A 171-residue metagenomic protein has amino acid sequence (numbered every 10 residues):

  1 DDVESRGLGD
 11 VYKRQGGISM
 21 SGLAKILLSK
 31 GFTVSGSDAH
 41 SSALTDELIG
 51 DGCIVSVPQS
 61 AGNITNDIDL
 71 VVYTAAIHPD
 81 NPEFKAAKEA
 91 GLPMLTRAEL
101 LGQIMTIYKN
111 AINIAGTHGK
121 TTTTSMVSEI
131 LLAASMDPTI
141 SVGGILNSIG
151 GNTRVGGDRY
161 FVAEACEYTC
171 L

Functional and structural regions predicted by a protein language model:
D1-L8, Y12: Single conserved hydrophobic/aromatic residue that forms the stacking wall/gate of nucleotide- or nucleobase-binding
D10-A24: Glycine-rich adenosine-cofactor-binding loop
S19-G22, A43, S148-I149: Short N-terminal binding/cap micro-motifs at the start of the first secondary-structure element
I26, G62-N63, A75, P79-L171: Phosphate-binding loop of NTP-binding sites
T33-E47: NAD(P)-binding Rossmann-fold cofactor-contacting core
V34, V55, D137-P138: Hydrophobic anchor at the start of a short beta-strand that flanks the dinucleotide cofactor-binding loop
I49-I64: Glycine-rich, highly charged phosphate/nucleotide-binding loops
D69-L70: Structural motif
